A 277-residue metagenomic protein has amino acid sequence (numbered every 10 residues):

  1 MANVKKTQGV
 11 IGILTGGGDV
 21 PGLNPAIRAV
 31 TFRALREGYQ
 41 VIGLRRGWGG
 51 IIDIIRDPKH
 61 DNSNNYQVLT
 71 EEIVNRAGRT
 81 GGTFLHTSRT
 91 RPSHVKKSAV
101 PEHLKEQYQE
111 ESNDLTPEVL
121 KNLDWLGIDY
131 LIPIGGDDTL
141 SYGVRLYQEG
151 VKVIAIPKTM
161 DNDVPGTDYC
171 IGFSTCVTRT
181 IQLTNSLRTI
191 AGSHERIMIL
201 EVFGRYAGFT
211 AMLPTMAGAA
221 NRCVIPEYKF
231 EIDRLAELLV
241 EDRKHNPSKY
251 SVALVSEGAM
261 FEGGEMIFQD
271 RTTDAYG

Functional and structural regions predicted by a protein language model:
A2-P58: N-terminal phosphate-binding or glycine-rich loops at protein starts, especially the Walker A/P-loop of NTPases
V10-D19, T83-H86, D129-P133, M198-E201 (+1 more regions): Short glycine-rich or small-residue beta-strand-to-loop segments that form or flank ligand, phosphate, metal/Fe-S
V10-I13, G78-L104, K158-D168, S193-E195 (+1 more regions): Gly-rich Lys/Arg/Thr-decorated short loops/hinges at beta-loop-alpha junctions or inter-strand turns that position
R28-E37, P58-Y66, R145-A155, I171-T175 (+1 more regions): A glycine- and small-aliphatic-rich helix-loop capping segment at beta-alpha/alpha-beta transitions that lines
A34, Y39-W125: Glycine-rich nucleotide/cofactor/substrate-binding loop typically near the N-terminus or early in the first domain
G38, L44-R45, Y147-C170, V224-E231: Short, acidic/small-residue loops that bind anionic groups at enzyme active sites
E110-N113, N122, Y130-G135, G143-R145 (+3 more regions): Accessory alpha-helical/coil subdomains and C-terminal extensions that flank or cap enzyme catalytic cores
